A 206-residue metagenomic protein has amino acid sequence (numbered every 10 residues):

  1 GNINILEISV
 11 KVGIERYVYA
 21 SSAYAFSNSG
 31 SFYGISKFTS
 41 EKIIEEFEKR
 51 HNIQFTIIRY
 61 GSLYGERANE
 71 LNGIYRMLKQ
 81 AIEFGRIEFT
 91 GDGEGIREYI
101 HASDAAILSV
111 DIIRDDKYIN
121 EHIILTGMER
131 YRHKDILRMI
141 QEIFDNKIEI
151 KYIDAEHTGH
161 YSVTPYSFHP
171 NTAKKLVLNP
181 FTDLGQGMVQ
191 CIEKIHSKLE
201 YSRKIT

Functional and structural regions predicted by a protein language model:
G1-I5, S9, I43-I44, L108-I112: Hydrophobic positions on the long internal alpha-helix of Rossmann-like NAD(P)-dependent oxidoreductase domains
N2-G34: Conserved Rossmann-fold NAD(P)-dependent oxidoreductase catalytic core, especially the SDR/UDP-sugar
S9-V12, E48, A81, I112-I113 (+1 more regions): Hydrophobic pocket-lining residues that define ligand/cofactor binding sites across diverse proteins
Y17, S22, K42-E66: Conserved beta-loop-beta element that borders a ligand/cofactor-binding pocket
S22-F32, Y60-E66, R86, G95-I96 (+1 more regions): Active-site pre-Tyr helix/loop in NAD(P)-dependent dehydrogenases
S27-F32, E46, N72-G73: Active-site loop-to-helix junction immediately N-terminal to the catalytic Tyr of the SDR YXXXK motif in Rossmann-fold
S36-T39: Active-site helix of classical SDR
G85, T90-T206: C-terminal substrate-binding subdomain of Rossmann-fold SDR/epimerase-dehydratase oxidoreductases
